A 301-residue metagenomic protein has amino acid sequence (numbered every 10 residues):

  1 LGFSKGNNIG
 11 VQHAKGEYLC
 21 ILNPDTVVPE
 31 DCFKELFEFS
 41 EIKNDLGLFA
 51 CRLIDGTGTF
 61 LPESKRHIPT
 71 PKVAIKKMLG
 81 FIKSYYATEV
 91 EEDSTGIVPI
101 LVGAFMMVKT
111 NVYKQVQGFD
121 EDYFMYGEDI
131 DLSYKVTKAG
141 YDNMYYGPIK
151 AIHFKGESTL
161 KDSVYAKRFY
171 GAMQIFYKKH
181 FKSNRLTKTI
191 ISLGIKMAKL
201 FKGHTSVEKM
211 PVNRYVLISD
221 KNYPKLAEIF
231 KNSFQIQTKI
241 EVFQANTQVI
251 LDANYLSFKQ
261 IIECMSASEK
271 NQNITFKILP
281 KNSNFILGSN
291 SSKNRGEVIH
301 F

Functional and structural regions predicted by a protein language model:
L1, T26-V27, Y123: Acidic metal-phosphate-binding loop of nucleotide-sugar-dependent transferases
L1-A14: Glycine-rich, basic loop-to-helix element that forms the pyrophosphate-binding segment of sugar-nucleotide handling
L19: Short aromatic/hydrophobic "clamp" motif used to bind/position activated sugar donors
N23-V27, A253-Y255: The conserved acidic donor/metal-binding loop of glycosyltransferases
T26-E63: Conserved donor NDP-sugar-binding/catalytic core segment of glycosyltransferases
I68-V98: Short, flexible, basic/aromatic active-site loop/helix in glycosyltransferases
D93, P99-I149, M265-S266: A short, conserved alpha-helix in the catalytic core of glycosyltransferases
Y134-A139, N143-K209: Active-site-adjacent helix/loop segment of glycosyltransferases that harbors family-specific signature motifs
